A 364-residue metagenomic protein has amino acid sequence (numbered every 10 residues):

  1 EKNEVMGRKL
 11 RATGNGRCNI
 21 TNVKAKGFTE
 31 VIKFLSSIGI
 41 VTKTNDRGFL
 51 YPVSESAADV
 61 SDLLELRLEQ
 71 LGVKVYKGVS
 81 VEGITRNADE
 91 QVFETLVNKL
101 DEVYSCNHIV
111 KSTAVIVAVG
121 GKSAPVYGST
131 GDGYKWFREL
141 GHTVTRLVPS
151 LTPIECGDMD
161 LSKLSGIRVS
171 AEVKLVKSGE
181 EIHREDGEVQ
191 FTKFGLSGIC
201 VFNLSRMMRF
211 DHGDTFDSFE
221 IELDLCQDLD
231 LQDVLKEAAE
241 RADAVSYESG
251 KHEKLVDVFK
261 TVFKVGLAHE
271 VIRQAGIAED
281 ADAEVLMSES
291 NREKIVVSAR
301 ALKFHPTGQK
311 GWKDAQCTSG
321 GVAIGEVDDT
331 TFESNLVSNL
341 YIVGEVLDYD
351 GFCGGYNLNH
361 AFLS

Functional and structural regions predicted by a protein language model:
E1-A12: Glycine-rich FAD pyrophosphate-binding loop
V5, E30-G48, A114-A118, A124 (+2 more regions): Residue-level recognition of phosphate/Mg2+-coordinating polar/acidic sites in nucleotide-handling active sites
R11-S61, K174: A conserved beta-strand/loop capping segment in the N-terminal third of enzymes that catalyze redox or closely related
K26-T29, R47-L66, Y76, A124-S129 (+2 more regions): Short beta-strand to alpha-helix junction loop
V75-V79, R146-V148, G344: Short loop/edge segments at beta-strand edges and connector loops that shape dinucleotide/nucleotide cofactor-binding
K77-V92: A conserved short coil-to-beta-strand element within the FAD-binding core of flavoproteins
S123-L140, D348-S364: A conserved FAD-binding loop/helix module that cradles the flavin
G133-L175: Central beta-strand plus flanking loop segment that forms part of the substrate or channel wall within the catalytic
